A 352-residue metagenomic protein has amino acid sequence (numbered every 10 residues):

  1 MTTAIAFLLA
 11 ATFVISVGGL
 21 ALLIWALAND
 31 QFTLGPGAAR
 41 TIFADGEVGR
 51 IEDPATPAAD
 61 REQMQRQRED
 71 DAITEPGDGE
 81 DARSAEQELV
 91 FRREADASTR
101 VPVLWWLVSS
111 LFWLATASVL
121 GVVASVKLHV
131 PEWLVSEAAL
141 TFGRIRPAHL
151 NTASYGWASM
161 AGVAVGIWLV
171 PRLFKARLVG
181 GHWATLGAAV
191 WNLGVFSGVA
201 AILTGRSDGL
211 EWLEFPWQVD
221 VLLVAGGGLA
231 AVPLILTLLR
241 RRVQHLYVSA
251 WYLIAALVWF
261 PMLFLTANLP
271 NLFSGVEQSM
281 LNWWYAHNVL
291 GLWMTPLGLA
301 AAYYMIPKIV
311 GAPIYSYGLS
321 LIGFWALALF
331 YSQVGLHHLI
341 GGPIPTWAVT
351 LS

Functional and structural regions predicted by a protein language model:
M1, L140-P147, E211-W212, L281-N282: Membrane-interface segments at the starts/ends of alpha-helical transmembrane spans
M1-T12: Feature marks short, highly hydrophobic, charge-poor N-terminal signal-anchor/signal peptide-like helices that anchor
A11-G19, V103-H129, F142-A176, G180-R206 (+5 more regions): Hydrophobic cores of alpha-helical transmembrane segments in multi-pass integral membrane proteins
V17-L34: Cytosolic-side junction of a single-pass transmembrane alpha-helix
Q31, G35-L104, W133-E137: Extramembrane terminal tails and long inter-domain/linker segments of multi-pass membrane proteins
R206-E214, L339-W347: Membrane-interface helix caps and helix-loop-helix hairpins in membrane proteins
H245-L246: Extended, leucine-rich alpha-helical cores of fungal transcription factors
E277-Q278: Functional cores that coordinate and move charged inorganic groups
